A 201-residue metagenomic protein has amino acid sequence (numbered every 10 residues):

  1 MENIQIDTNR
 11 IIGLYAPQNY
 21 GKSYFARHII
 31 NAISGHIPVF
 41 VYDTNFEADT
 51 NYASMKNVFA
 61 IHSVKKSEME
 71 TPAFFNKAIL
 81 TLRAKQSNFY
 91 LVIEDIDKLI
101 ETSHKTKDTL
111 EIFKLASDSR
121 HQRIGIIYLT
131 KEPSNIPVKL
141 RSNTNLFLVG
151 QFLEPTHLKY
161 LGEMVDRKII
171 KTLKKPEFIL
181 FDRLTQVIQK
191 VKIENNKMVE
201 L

Functional and structural regions predicted by a protein language model:
M1-D7: Pre-Walker A adenine-sensing motif
N9, H36-I37, S87-N88: Short coil/turn connectors at secondary-structure junctions
I12-I30, F75-V165: Conserved P-loop NTPase motor cores
P17, T44, V64-K66, F152: Structural motif
P17-F59: Walker A/P-loop NTP-binding active-site region of P-loop NTPases, recognizing the glycine-rich GxxxxGKT/S
F59-R83: Short glycine-rich substrate-engagement loop in P-loop NTPases that contacts/grips substrate
E163-L201: Phosphate-binding and hydrolysis-coupling loops of NTP-dependent motor/remodeling domains
